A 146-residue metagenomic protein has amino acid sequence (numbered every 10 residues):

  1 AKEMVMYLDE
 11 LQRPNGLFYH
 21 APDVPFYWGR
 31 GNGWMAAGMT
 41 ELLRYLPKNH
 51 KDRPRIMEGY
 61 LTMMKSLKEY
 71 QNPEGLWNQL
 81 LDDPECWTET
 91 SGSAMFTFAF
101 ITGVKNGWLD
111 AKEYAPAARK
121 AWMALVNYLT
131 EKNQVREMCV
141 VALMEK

Functional and structural regions predicted by a protein language model:
A1-L17, M57-G75, A117-Q134: Long, well-ordered core segments of solenoidal/helical folds
K2, M6, P14-V24, T40-K48: Active-site lining segments of carbohydrate-active enzymes
E3, G31-W34, G38, M63 (+2 more regions): Amphipathic, well-ordered alpha-helical segments in soluble domains
N15-W34, E74-M95, Q134-K146: Carbohydrate-binding/catalytic loop surfaces
A36-D52, M95-L109: Well-ordered alpha-helical scaffold segments within catalytic/enzyme domains
L46, R53-N72, D83-A94: Long, repeat-rich segments with strong aromatic
K51-P54, E58, K112, P116: Short, solvent-exposed positions on alpha-helices
D83, W87-T88, A94-K146: CBM-like carbohydrate-recognition segments
